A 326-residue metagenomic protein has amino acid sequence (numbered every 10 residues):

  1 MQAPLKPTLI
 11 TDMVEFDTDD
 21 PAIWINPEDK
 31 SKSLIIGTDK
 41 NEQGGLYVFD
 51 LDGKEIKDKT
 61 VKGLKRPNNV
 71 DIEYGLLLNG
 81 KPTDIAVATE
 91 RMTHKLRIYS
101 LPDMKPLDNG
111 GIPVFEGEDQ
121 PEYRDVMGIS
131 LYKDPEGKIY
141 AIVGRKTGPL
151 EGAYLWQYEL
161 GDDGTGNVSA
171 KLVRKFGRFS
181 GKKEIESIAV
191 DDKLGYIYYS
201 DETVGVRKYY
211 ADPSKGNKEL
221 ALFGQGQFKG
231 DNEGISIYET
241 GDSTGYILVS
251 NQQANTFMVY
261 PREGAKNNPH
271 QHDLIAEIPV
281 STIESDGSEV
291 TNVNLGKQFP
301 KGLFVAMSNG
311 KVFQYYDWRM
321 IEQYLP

Functional and structural regions predicted by a protein language model:
P7-G45: Beta-strand-rich domains and repeat architectures in extracellular enzymes and scaffolds, especially beta-propellers
T11-E15, T60-G63, I112, E116-E122 (+3 more regions): Surface loop/turn motifs at the tips and blade-to-blade linkers of beta-strand repeat domains
E15-S31, N68-P82, Y123-I139, K182-G195 (+2 more regions): Structural signature of eukaryotic scaffold interfaces centered on beta-propeller domains
N26-D29, L51-K54, G75-L78, I98-D108 (+5 more regions): Short loop/turn segments immediately following beta-strands, especially the blade-tip and inter-blade linker loops
L51-H94: Blade-loop segments of beta-propeller domains
T60, L220-G234, N267-L295: Conserved blade-ending motifs and adjacent loop-strand segments that build the rim/top face of beta-propeller domains
M92-Y140, G144-R145: Asp-box/WD-like beta-propeller blade repeats and closely related beta-sheet repeat scaffolds
Q227-D273: Loop/turn-rich, solvent-exposed surfaces of beta-rich toroidal or solenoidal domains
